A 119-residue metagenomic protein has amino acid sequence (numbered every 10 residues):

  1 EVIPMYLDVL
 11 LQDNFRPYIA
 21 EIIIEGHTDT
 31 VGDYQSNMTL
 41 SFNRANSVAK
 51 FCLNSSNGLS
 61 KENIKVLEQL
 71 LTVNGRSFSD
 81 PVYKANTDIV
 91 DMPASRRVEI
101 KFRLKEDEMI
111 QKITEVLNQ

Functional and structural regions predicted by a protein language model:
E1-I19: Extracytoplasmic beta-rich ectodomain segments of secreted or membrane-anchored proteins
V2-I3, A20-K112, V116: Periplasmic OmpA-like peptidoglycan-binding domain that tethers envelope proteins to the cell wall
